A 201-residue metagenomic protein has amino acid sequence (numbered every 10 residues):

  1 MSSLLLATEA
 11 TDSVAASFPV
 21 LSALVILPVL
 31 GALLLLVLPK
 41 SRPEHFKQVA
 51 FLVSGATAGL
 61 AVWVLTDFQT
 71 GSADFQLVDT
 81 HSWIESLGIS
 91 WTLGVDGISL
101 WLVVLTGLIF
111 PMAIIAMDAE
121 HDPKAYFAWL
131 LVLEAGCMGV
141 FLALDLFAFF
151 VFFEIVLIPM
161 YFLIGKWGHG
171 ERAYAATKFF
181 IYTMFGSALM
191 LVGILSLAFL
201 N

Functional and structural regions predicted by a protein language model:
S2-V20, V37-I115, E120-L130: Transmembrane helix-loop-helix hairpins at membrane boundaries of multipass inner-membrane proteins
E9-L38, V140-F162: Alpha-helical transmembrane segments and their immediate interhelical/interface regions in integral membrane proteins
I26-L27, A56, W83, T92 (+3 more regions): Short, flexible coil/turn micro-motifs enriched in small/turn-prone residues
P28, S54-T57, G107-F110, L133-C137 (+2 more regions): Residue-level recognition of pore/gate-forming positions within transmembrane alpha-helices of multi-pass
V29-L30, Q48, G59, V95-G97 (+5 more regions): Short glycine/serine/threonine-biased micro-segments
A32-V37, V62, P111-I115, C137-G139 (+2 more regions): Alpha-helical transmembrane segments of multipass membrane proteins
L35, F68, V103-V104, I114 (+4 more regions): Active-site-proximal flexible loops/turns
P43-E44, Y126-V132, G136-N201: Alpha-helical multi-pass transmembrane bundles of energy-transducing inner-membrane proteins
